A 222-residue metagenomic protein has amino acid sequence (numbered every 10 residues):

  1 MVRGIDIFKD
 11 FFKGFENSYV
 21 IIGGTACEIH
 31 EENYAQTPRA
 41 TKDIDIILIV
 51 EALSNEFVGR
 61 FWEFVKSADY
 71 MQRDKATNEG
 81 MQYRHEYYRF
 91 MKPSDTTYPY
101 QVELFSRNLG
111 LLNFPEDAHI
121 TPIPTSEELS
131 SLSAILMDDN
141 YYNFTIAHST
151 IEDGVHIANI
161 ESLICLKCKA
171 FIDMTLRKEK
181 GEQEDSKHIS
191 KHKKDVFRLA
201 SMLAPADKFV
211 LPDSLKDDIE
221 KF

Functional and structural regions predicted by a protein language model:
M1-F222: Compositionally biased terminal segments of proteins
